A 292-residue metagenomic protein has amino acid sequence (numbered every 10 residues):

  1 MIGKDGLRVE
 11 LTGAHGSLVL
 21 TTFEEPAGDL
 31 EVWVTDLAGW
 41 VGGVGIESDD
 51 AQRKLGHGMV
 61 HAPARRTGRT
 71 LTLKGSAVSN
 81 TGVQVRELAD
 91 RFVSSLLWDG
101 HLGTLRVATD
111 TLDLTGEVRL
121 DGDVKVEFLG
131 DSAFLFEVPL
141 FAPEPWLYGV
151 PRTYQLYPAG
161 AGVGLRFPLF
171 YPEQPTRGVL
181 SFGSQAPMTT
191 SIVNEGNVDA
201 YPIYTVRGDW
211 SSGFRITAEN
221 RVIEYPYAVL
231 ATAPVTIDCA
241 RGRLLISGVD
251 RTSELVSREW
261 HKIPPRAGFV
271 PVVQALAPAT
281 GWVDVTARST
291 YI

Functional and structural regions predicted by a protein language model:
M1-D50: Polar/acidic, low-complexity leader/linker segments enriched in S/T/G and N/D
D5, T67-L71, L112, S132-F136 (+2 more regions): Residues at beta-strand starts and edge strands
T35-L71: Short, solvent-exposed beta-alpha or beta-beta edge segments that form flexible loop/patches at the rim of ligand
G56-V83, D131-W146, V270: Oligomerization/assembly interface segments of phage tail-like spikes and tubes
A64-T109, D123: Compositionally biased, low-complexity regions
L102-P145: Short beta-strand and beta-hairpin "edge-sheet" elements
V138, Y148-Y157: Acidic, low-complexity/disordered segments
Y154-I292: Intrinsically disordered, low-complexity segments enriched in serine, threonine, and glycine
